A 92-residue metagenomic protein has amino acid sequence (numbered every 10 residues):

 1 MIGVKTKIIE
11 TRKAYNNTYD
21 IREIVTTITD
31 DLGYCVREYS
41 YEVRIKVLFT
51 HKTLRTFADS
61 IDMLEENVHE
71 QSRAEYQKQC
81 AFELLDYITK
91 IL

Functional and structural regions predicted by a protein language model:
M1-L32: Negatively charged, low-complexity tracts enriched in Asp/Glu with abundant Ser/Thr
I2-V4, E10, V43, F49 (+1 more regions): Short, low-complexity interaction segments enriched in Ser/Thr/Pro/Gly
G3, I24, C35, E42-K46 (+1 more regions): Detector for intrinsically disordered, low-structure N-terminal pre-sequences
V4-K5, D20, I24, Y39 (+3 more regions): Generic short amphipathic/hydrophobic targeting helices enriched at N-termini, encompassing Sec-type signal peptides
Y19, E23, E38, V43-I45 (+3 more regions): Generic alpha-helical secondary structure signal
D30-D59: A short, structured beta-strand/loop element
T50-L92: Mixed-charge, Lys/Arg-enriched low-complexity segments
